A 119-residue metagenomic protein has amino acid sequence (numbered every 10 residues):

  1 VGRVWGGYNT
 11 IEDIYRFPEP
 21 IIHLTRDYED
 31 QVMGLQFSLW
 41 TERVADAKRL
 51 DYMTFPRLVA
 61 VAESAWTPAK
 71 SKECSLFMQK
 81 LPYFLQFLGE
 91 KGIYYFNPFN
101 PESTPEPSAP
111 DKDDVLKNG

Functional and structural regions predicted by a protein language model:
V1-G119: Substrate-binding groove of N-acetylhexosamine-processing glycoside hydrolases
